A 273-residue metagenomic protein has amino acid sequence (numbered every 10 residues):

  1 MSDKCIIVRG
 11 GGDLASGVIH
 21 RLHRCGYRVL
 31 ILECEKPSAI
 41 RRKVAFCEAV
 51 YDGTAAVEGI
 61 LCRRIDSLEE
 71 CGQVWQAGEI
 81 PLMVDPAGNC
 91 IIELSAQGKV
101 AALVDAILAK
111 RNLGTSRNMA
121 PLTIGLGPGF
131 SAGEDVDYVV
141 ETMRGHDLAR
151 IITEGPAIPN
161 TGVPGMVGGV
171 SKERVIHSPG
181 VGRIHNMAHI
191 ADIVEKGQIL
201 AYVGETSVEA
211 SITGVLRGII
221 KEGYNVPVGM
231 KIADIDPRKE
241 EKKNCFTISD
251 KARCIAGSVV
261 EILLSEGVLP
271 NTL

Functional and structural regions predicted by a protein language model:
S2-L273: Well-ordered secondary-structure scaffolds
